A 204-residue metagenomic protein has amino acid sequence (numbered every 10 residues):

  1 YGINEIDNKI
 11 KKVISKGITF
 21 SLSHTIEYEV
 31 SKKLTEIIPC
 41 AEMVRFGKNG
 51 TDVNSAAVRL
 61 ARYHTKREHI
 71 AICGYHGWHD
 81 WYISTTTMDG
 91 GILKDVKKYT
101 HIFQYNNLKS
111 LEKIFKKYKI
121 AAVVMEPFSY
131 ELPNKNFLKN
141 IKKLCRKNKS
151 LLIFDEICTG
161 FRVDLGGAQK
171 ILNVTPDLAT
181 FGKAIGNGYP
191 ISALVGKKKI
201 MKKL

Functional and structural regions predicted by a protein language model:
Y1-K11, S21-K32: A structural motif shared across PLP-dependent enzymes of the aminotransferase-like
I10, L34, A57, T100 (+4 more regions): Buried hydrophobic positions in well-ordered alpha/beta secondary-structure cores of metabolic enzymes
F20-Y28, R45-T51, G74-Y75, C158 (+1 more regions): Active-site nucleophile and cofactor-binding loops and adjacent substrate-binding regions of central metabolic enzymes
E29-A122: PLP-dependent aspartate aminotransferase-fold enzymes
K119-I120, K149, P176: Local beta-strand N-terminus motif with an aromatic residue
M125-L151: Active-site core of PLP-dependent enzymes with the aminotransferase class I/II
F128, E156-C158: Conserved Walker B
N173-L204: Active-site PLP attachment segment
